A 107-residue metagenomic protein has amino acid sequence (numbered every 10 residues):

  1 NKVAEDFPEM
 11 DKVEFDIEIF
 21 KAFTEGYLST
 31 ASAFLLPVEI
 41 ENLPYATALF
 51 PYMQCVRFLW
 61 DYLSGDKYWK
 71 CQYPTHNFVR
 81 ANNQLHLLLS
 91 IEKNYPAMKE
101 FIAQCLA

Functional and structural regions predicted by a protein language model:
N1-A33, L49-Y68: Active-site activation/catalytic loop segments of kinase-like enzymes and analogous catalytic loops in related
D16, L36-P37, K99: General structural signal for secondary-structure boundaries
L28, P44, Y73-H76: Sparse, context-dependent recognition of short Cys/His-centered cofactor- or disulfide-binding micro-motifs
L35-T47: All-alpha amphipathic helical-bundle segments outside canonical DNA-binding/catalytic cores that form hydrophobic
M53-A107: ATP/Mg2+ or Mg2+-diphosphate-binding catalytic cores that bind nucleotide phosphates or diphosphates via glycine-rich
